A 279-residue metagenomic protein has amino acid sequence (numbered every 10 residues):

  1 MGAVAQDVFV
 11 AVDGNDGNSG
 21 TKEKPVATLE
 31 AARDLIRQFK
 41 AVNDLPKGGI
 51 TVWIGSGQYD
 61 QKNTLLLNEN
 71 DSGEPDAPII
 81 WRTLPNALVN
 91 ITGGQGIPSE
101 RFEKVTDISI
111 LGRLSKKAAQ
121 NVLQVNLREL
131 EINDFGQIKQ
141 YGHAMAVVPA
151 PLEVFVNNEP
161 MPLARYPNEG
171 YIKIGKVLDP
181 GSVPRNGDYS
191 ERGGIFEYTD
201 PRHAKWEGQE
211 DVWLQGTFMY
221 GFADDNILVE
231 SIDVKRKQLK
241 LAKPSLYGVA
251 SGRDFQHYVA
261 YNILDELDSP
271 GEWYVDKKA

Functional and structural regions predicted by a protein language model:
V10-D13: Short loop/turn segments at strand-loop or loop-helix junctions that form parts of catalytic or ligand-binding pockets
N15-A279: Extracellular polysaccharide-degrading/modifying enzymes targeting complex plant/algal/animal polysaccharides
